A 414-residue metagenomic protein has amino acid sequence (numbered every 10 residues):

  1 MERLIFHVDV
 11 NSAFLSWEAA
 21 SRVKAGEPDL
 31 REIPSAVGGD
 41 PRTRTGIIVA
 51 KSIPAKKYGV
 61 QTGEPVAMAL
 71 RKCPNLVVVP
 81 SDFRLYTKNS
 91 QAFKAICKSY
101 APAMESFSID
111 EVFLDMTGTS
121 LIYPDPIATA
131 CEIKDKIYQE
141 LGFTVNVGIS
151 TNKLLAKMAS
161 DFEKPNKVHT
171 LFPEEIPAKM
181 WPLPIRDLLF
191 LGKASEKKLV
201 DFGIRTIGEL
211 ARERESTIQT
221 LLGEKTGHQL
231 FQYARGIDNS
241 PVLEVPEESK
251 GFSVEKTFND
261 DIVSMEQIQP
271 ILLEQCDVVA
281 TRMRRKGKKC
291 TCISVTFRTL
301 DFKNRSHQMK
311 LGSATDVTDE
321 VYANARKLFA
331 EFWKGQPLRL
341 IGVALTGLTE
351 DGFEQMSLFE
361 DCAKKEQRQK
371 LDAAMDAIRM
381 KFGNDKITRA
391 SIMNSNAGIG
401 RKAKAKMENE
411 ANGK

Functional and structural regions predicted by a protein language model:
M1-R235, N239, T281, K365-K414: Gly/Gly-Pro- and Ser/Thr-rich, intrinsically disordered tail segments characteristic of DNA damage-repair and tolerance
N11-A13, P41-R44, L300-K303, L348-D351: Short, charged/polar surface micro-motifs in flexible loops or helix N-caps
I33, V145, N166, T291-I293 (+2 more regions): Change "...and in nucleic-acid phosphodiester-cleaving endonucleases..." to "...and in nucleic-acid processing enzymes
V78, K303-H307, G352-E354: Short small-residue beta-strand/loop micro-motif enriched in glycine and branched aliphatics
V112-G118, S306-M309, Q355-D361: Short, hydrophobic beta-strand segments
T151-L154, A234-R235, K289-T299, L338-T349 (+1 more regions): A glycine-rich phosphate-binding loop feature that marks nucleotide/adenosyl-phosphate handling sites
D187, S195-L338, E410: DNA-contacting surface of Y-family translesion DNA polymerases
D316, E320, R326-M380: C-terminal hydrophobic structural anchor segments that stabilize assembly/packing rather than catalytic chemistry
